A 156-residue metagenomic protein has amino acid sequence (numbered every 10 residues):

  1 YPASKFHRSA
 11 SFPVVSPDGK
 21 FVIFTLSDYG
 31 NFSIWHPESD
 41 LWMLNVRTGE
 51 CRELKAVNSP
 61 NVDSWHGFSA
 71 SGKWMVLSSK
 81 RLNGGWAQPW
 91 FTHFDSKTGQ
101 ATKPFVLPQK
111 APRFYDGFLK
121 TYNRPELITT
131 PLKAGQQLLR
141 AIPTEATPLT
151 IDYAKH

Functional and structural regions predicted by a protein language model:
Y1-H156: Sequence signature of WD/YWTD-type beta-propeller architectures
